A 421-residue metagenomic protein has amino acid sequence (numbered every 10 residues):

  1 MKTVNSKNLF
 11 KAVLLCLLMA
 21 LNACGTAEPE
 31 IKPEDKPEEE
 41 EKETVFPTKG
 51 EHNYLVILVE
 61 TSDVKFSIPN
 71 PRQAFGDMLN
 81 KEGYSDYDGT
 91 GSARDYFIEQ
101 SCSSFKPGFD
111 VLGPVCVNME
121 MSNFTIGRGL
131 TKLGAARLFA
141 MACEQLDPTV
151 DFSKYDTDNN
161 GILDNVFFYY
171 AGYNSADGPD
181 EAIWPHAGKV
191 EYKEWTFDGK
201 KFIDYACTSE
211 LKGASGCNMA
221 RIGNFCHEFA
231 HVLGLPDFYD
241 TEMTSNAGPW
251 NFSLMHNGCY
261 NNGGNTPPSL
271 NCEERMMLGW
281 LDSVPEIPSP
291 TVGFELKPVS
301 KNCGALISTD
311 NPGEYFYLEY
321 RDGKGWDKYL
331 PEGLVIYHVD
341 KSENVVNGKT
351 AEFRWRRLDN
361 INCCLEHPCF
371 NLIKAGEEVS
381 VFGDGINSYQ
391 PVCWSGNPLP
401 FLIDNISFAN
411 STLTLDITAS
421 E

Functional and structural regions predicted by a protein language model:
K2-V13: Bacterial N-terminal signal peptides that target proteins for export
A12-N22: Bacterial N-terminal signal peptides
L21-K42: Bacterial Sec-dependent N-terminal signal peptides
E41-D77: Fold-level signature of zinc-dependent metallopeptidase catalytic domains
V45, T90-K200: Active-site-proximal segments of metallohydrolase catalytic domains
K65-F105: Active-site-surrounding "flap" and adjacent substrate/cofactor-binding loops of secreted or lumenal enzymes, prototyped
T90, R94-Y96, N165-Y329, D340-S342: Extracellular hydrolytic enzyme modules, especially secreted metalloproteases of the metzincin/thermolysin-like class
P298-E421: Extracellular low-complexity, Gly/Ser/Thr-rich intrinsically disordered linkers and protease-sensitive activation/hinge
